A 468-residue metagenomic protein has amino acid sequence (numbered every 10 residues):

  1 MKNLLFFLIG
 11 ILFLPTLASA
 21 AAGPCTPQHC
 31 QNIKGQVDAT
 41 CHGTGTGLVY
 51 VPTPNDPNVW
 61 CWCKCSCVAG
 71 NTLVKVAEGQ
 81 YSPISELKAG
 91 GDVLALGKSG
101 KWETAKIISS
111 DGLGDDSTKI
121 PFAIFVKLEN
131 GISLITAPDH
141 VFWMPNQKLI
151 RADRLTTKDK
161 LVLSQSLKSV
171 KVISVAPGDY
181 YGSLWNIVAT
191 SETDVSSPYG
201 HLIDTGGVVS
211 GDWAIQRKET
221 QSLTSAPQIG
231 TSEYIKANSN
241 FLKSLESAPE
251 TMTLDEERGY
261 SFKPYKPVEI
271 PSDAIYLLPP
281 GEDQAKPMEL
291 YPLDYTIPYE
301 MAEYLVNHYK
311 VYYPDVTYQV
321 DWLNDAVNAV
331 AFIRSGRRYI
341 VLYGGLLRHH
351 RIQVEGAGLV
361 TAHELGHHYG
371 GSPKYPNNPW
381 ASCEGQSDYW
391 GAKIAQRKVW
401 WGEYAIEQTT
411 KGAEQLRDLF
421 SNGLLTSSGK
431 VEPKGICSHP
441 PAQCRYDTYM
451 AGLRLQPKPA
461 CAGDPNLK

Functional and structural regions predicted by a protein language model:
M1-L4: Positively charged n-region of N-terminal signal peptides that target proteins for export
F6-T16: Bacterial N-terminal signal peptides
A21-E246, E250: HINT superfamily self-processing domains
K75-Q80, P121, W143-K148, Q284-T296 (+2 more regions): Second-shell loop/turn segments in exported
S85, G91, T156, Y299 (+5 more regions): Solvent-exposed, polar/charged alpha-helical surfaces in well-ordered, non-transmembrane soluble domains, broadly
S247-H350, V354, R397-K468: C-terminal capping/extension segments of zinc metalloprotease domains
G356-L365: Short alpha-helical catalytic segment bearing the HExxH-like zincin motif of zinc-dependent metalloproteases
L365-S382, Q386, K393-W400: Catalytic Zn2+-binding segment of zinc metalloproteases
